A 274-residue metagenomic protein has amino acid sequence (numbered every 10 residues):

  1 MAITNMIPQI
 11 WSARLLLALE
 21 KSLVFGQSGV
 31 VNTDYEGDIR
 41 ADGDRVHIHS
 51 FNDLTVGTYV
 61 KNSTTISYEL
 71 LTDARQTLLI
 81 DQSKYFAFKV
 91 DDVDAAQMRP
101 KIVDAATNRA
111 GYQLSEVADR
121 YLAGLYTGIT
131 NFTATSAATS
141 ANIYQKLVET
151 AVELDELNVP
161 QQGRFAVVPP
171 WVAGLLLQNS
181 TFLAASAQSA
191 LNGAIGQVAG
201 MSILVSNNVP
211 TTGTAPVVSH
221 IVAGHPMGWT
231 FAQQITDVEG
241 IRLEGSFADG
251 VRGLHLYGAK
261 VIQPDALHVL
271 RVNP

Functional and structural regions predicted by a protein language model:
A2-G57, E69-I80, A87, Q97 (+1 more regions): Sequence/fold signature of self-assembling virion shell proteins
P8, S12-E20, A123, Y144-D155 (+2 more regions): Generic detector of well-ordered alpha-helical segments enriched in charged/polar residues, highlighting helical
S28, G57, D119-A123, P160-G163 (+1 more regions): Intrinsically disordered or highly flexible coil/loop and linker segments, enriched in small and charged/polar residues
G43, Y85, Q161-G163: Short coil/turn connectors at secondary-structure junctions
F51, V90-D92, P170: Residues immediately flanking
K61-Y68: Short Gly/aromatic-enriched secondary-structure transition segments
D92-V159, V269-P274: Alpha-helical scaffold segments that mediate packing/assembly in large oligomeric complexes
G128-Q197, M201: Extended, solvent-exposed, turn-rich assembly/linker loops in the middle of proteins
